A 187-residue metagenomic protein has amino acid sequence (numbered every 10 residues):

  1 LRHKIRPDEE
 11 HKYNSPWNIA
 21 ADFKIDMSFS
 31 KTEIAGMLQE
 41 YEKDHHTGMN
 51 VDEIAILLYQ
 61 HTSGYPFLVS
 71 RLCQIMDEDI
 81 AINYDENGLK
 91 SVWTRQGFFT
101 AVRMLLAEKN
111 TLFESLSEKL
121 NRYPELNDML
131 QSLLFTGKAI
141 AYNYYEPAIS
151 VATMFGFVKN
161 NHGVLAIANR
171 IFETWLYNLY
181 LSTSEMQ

Functional and structural regions predicted by a protein language model:
L1-K4, S30-K31, Q74-M76, V158 (+1 more regions): Short, solvent-exposed loop/turn segments at secondary-structure junctions
L1-Y13: Sensor-1/coupling segment of RecA-like P-loop NTPase cores
D8-E10, M76, S182: Short secondary-structure boundary/capping segments
K12-A21: Short glycine/proline- and charge-enriched loop/turn segments that cap or connect secondary-structure elements
A21-E33: Conserved AAA+ ATPase "SRH/arginine-finger" region at the nucleotide-binding site
A35-F155, N161-H162: Winged-helix-like regulatory helical subdomains adjacent to P-loop NTPase cores
N110-T111, F172-M186: Short, amphipathic alpha-helical interaction segments positioned at domain boundaries
V164-N169: Minor-groove-contacting beta-hairpin "wing" of winged helix-turn-helix DNA-binding domains
